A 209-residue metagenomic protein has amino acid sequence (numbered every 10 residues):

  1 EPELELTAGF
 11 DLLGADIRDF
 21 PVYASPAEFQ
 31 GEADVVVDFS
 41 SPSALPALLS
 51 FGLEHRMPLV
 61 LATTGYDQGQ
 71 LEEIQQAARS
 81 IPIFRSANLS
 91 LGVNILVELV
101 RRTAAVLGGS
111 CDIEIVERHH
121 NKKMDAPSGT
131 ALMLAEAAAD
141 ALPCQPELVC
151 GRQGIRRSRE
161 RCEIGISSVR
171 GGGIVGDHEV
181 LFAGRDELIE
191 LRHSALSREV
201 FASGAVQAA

Functional and structural regions predicted by a protein language model:
E1-A33, G109-A209: C-terminal substrate-binding/catalytic lobe of Rossmann-fold NAD(P)-dependent oxidoreductases
G31-E32, V36, S80: Alpha-helix C-terminal capping/helix-to-coil transition sites in glycosyltransferase folds
D34, S40, A44: Glycine-rich phosphate-binding loop
V36-V37, L61: N-terminal Rossmann-like NAD(P) cofactor-binding module of classical short-chain dehydrogenase/reductase
S40-S41, T64, S168-R170: Short glycine-/small-residue-rich Rossmann-like dinucleotide-binding loops
S43-H55, A62-R85, L91-T103: Rossmann-fold NAD(P)-binding glycine/threonine-rich loop
